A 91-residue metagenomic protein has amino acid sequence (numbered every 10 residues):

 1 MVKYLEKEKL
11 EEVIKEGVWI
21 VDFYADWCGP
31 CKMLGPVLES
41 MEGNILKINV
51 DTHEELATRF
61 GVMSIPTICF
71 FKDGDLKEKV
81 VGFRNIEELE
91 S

Functional and structural regions predicted by a protein language model:
M1-E12: N-terminal "domain-start" segment that seeds a small globular fold
Y4-E6, F23, L34-L56, V62-I65: Thiol-based oxidoreductase modules, predominantly thioredoxin-like and allied folds used for disulfide exchange
L10, F23-Y24, F60, F71: Conserved hydrophobic/aromatic "anchor" residues that stabilize well-ordered secondary structure elements
E11-E12, T52-L56, I86-E87: Short loop/turn elements that flank and shape the SAM/SAH-binding pocket of Class I
E12-E16, G35-E42, L89-S91: Alpha-helix C-terminal capping segments
I14-Y24: Short active-site neighborhood of thiol/selenol oxidoreductases, capturing the structured segment around
C28-C31: Short cysteine clusters
F70-S91: Non-catalytic, surface beta->alpha helical segment in thiol-disulfide oxidoreductase systems
